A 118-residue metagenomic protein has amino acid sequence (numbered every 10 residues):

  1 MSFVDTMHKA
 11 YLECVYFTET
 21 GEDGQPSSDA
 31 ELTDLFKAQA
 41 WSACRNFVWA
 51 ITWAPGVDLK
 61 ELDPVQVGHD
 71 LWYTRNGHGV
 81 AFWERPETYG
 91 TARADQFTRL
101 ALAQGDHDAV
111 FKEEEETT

Functional and structural regions predicted by a protein language model:
M1-D63: Long, contiguous N-terminal structural blocks used for assembly/anchoring
R45-T117: Amphipathic protein-protein interaction modules
